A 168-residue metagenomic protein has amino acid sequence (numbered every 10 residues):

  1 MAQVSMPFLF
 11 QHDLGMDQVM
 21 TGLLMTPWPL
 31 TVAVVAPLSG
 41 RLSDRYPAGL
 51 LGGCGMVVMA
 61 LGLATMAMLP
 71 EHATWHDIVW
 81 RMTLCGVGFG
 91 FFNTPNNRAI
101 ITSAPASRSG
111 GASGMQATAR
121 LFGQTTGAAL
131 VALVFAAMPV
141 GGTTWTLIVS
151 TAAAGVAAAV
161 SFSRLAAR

Functional and structural regions predicted by a protein language model:
M1-R168: 12-transmembrane solute porter fold
